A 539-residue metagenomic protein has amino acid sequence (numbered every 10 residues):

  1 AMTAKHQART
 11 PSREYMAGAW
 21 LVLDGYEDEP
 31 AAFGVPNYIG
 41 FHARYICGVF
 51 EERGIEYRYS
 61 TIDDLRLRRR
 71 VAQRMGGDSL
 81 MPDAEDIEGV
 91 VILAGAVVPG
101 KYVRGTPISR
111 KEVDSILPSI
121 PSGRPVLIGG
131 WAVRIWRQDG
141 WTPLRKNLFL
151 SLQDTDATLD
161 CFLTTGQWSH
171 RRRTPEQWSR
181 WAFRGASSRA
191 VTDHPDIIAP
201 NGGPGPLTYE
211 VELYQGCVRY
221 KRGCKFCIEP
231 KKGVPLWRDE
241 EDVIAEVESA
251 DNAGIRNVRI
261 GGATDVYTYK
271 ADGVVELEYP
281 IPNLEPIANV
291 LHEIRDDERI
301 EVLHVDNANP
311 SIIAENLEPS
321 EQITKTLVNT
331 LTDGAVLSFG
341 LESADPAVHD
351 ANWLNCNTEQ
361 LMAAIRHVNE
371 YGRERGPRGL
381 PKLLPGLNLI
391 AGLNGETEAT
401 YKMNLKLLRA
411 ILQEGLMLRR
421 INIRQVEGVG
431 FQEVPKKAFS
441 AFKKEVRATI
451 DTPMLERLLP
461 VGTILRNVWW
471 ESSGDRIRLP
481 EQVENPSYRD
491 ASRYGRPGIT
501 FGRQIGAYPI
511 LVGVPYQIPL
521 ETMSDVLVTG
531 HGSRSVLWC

Functional and structural regions predicted by a protein language model:
T3-R13, W20, E27-P30, T164-Y214 (+2 more regions): N-terminal [4Fe-4S]-dependent radical SAM core
R13-Y15, A19-L23, E248-E396: Conserved SAM/AdoMet-binding glycine-rich loop
D28-A43, Y279: Glycine- and acidic-residue-enriched helix-capping/strand-helix junction motifs
Y59-G185, E481-A491, I505-G506, V528: Glycine-rich beta-alpha loop elements in corrinoid/cobalamin-binding modules across cobalamin-dependent enzymes
G100, I135-Q138, K225, R259-E276 (+6 more regions): Flexible glycine/acidic-rich beta-alpha junction loops that bind and position SAM and/or redox cofactors in anaerobic
R137-P143, P319-I323, L393-L412: Catalytic cores of alpha/beta
G203-D242: Canonical Radical SAM [4Fe-4S] cluster-binding loop centered on the CxxxCxxC motif and its immediate flanking residues
K443-C539: Terminal RNA-binding accessory module
